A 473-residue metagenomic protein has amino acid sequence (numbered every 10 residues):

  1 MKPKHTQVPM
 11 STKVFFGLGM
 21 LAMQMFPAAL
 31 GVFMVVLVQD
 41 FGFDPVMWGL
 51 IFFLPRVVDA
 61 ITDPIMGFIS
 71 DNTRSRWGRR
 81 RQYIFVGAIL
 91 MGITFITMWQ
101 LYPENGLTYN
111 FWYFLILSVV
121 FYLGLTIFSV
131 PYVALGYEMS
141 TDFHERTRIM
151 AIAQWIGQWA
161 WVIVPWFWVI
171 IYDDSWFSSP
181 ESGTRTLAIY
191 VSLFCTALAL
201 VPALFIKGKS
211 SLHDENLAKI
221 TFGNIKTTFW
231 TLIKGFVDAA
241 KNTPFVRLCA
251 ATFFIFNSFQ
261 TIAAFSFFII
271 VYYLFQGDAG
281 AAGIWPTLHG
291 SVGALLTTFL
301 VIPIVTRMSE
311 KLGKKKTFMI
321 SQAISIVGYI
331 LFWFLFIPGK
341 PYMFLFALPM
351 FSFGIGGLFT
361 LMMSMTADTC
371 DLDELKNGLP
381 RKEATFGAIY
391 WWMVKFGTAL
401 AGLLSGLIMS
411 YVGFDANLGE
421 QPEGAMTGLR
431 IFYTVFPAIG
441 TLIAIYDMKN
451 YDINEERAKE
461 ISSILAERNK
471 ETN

Functional and structural regions predicted by a protein language model:
K2-N473: Membrane-embedded alpha-helical bundles of multi-pass transporters/translocases, especially carrier/permease families
